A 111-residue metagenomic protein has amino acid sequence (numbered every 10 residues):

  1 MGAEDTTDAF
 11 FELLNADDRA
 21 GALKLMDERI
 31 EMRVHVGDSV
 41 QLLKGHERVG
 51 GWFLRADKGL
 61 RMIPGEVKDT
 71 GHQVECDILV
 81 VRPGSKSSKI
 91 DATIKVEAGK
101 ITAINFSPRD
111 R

Functional and structural regions predicted by a protein language model:
M1-K24: Short, low-complexity N-terminal intrinsically disordered segments enriched in polar/charged residues
D5, G59-L60, S85-S88: Short solvent-exposed loop/turn micro-motifs enriched in small/polar/acidic residues
F10, A22-L23, I30, G45 (+3 more regions): Hydrophobic pocket/interface hotspot
E28-T70: A solvent-exposed, acidic/Ser-Thr-rich amphipathic alpha-helical stretch
M62-P64, E75, I101-A103: Hydrophobic residues on conserved beta-strands that form the core of alpha/beta folds
G71-Q73, A98: Residue-level signal for tight coil/turn positions that link beta-strands
E75-P83: Short beta-strand segments that buttress and anchor functional surface loops
K89-R111: Short beta-strand edge/turn micro-motifs at domain boundaries
